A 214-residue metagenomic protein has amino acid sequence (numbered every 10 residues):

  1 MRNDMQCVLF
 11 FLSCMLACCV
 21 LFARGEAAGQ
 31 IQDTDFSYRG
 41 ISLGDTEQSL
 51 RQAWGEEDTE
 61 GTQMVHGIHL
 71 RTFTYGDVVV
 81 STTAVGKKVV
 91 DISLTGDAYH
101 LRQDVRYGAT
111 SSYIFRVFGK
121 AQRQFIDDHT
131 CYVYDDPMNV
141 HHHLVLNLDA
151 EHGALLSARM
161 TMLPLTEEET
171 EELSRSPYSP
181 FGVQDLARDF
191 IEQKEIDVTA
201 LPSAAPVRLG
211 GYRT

Functional and structural regions predicted by a protein language model:
M1-F11: Bacterial N-terminal signal peptides that target proteins for export
F10-V20: Bacterial N-terminal signal peptides
L12-S13, R24, E192: Generic detector of N-terminal low-structure segments
C19-Q30: Bacterial Sec-dependent signal peptides at the C-terminal "C-region" and cleavage site
G29, D35, S42-K88, R106-P202 (+1 more regions): A cross-family detector of function-defining hotspots
T34-G40, A98-Q103: Short, recurring structural edge motifs at helix starts
D91-S93: Soluble periplasmic/extracytoplasmic beta-strand elements of cell-envelope proteins
T95-H100, L163-L165: Short domain-boundary/entry signatures in modular proteins, especially in secreted/extracellular architectures
